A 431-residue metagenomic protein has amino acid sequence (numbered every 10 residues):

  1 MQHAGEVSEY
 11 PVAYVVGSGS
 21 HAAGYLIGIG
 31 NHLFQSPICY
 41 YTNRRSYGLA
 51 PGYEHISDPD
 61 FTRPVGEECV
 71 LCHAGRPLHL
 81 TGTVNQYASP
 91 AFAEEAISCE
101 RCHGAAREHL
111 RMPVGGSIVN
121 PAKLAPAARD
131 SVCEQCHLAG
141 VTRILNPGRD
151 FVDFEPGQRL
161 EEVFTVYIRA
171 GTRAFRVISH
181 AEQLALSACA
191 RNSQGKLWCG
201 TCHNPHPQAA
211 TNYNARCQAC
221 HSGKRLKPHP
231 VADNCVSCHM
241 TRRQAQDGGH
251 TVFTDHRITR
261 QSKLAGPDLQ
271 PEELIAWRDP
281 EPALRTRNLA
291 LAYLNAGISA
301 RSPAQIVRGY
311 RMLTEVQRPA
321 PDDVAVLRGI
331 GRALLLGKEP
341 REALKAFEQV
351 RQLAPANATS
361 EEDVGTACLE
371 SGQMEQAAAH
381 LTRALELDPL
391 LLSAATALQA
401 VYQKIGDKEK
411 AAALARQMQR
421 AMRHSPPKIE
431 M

Functional and structural regions predicted by a protein language model:
M1-S18, G24-I29, P37, G48-E54 (+1 more regions): Primarily the internal scaffold of c-type cytochrome electron-transfer domains, especially repeated/multiheme c-type
A283, V324-A325, A358-T359, L392-S393 (+1 more regions): Helix-start (N-cap) detector for alpha-helical repeat units in TPR-like alpha-solenoids, especially tetratricopeptide
N295, L336, E370-S371, K404-I405: Register position in tetratricopeptide repeats
P321, P355, P389, M422-R423: Short coil turns that delineate tetratricopeptide repeat
